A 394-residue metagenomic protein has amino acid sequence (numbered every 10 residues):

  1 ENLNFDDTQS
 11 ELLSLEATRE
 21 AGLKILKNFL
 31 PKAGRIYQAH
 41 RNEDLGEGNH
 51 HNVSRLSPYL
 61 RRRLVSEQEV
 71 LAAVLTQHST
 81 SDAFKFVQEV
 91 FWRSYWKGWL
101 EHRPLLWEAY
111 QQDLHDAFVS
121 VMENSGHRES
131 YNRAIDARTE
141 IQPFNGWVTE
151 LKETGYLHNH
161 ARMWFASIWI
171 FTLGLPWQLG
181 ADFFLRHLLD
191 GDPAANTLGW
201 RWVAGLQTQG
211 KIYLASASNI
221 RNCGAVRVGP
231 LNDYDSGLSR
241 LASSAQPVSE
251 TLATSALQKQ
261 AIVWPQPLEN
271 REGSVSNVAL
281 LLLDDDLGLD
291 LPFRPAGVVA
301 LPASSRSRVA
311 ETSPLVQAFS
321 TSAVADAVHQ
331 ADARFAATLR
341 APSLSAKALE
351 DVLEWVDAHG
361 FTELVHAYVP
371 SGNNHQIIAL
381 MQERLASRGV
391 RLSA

Functional and structural regions predicted by a protein language model:
E1-Q88, W92-G98, H102-D116, S120-M122 (+6 more regions): Trp/Phe/Arg-rich N-terminal binding region typifying the photolyase-homology
R19, N49, E140, H158 (+3 more regions): Active-site-proximal structural scaffolding
L106-N132, V203, L214, I220: Long, low-complexity intrinsically disordered regions
R128-K152: Helix-hairpin-helix/helix-loop-helix acidic hairpins
W147-G180, F184: Conserved catalytic-core segments centered on acid/base and nucleophilic motifs
L188-V248: C-terminal, helix-dominated tail/subdomain
